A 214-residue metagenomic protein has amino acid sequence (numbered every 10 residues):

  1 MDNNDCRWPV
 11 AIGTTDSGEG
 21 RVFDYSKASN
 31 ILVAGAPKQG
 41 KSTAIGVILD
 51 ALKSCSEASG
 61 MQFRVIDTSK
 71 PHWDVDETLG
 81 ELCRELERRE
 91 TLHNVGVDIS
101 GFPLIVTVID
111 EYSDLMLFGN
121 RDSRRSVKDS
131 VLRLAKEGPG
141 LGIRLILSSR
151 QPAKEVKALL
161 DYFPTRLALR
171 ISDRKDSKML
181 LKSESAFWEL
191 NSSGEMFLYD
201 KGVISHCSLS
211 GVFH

Functional and structural regions predicted by a protein language model:
M1-L181, A186-L190, L198-V212: P-loop NTPase catalytic phosphate-binding loop
G194: Alpha/beta-hydrolase active-site loop signature
